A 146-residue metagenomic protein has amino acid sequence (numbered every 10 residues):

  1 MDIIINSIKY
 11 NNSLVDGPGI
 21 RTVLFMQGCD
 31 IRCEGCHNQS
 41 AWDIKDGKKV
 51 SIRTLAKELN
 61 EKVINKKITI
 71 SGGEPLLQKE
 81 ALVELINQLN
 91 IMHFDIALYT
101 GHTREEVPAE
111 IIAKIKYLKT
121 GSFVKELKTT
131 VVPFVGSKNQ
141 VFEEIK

Functional and structural regions predicted by a protein language model:
M1-F25, E34, N38-I44: N-terminal [4Fe-4S]-dependent radical SAM core
A41, G73, S122-F123: Flexible loop residues that form catalytic and substrate-binding hotspots at small-molecule/glycan-binding clefts
D43-A56, L76-I112, Y117: Canonical radical SAM enzyme core domain
A56-L76: Short Fe-S-cluster ligation motifs
L76-N87, K128-K146: P-loop/Walker A phosphate-binding loop and immediately adjacent motor/lid segment at beta-alpha junctions
K116-V124: Non-cysteine beta-strand/loop elements that form the S-adenosyl-L-methionine
